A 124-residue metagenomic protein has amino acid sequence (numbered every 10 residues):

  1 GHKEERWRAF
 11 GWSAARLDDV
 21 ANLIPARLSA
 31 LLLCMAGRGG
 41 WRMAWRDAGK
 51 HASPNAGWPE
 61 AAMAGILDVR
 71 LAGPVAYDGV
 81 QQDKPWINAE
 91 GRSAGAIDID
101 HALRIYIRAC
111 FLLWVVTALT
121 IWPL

Functional and structural regions predicted by a protein language model:
G1-L124: Hydrophobic alpha-helical transmembrane segments
